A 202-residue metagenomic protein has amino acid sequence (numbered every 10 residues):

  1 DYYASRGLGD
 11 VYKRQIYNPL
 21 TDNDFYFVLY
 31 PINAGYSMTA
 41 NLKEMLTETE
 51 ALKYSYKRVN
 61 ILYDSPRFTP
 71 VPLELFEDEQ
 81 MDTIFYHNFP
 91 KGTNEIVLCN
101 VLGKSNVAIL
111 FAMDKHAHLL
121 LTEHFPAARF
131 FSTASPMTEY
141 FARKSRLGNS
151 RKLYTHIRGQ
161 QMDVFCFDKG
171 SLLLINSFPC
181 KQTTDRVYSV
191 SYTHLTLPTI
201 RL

Functional and structural regions predicted by a protein language model:
D1-L8, Y12, H194-L202: Single conserved hydrophobic/aromatic residue that forms the stacking wall/gate of nucleotide- or nucleobase-binding
S5-L20, R146-K169: Gly/Thr-rich phosphate-binding beta-strand-loop-beta motif of the actin/hexokinase/Hsp70
G9, K13-S37, K169-T184: Short glycine-rich, Thr/Ser-proximal phosphate-binding strand/loop in the N-terminal lobe of ATP-dependent enzymes
Y17, N23-Y36, A40-A142: Active-site neighborhood for divalent-cation/phosphate handling
M45, T184-L195: A short, acidic, amphipathic alpha-helical segment used as a generic capping/interface helix at domain edges
L52-I61, L153, L195, R201: Hydrophobic beta-strand segments of well-ordered beta-sheets in folded domains
I109, K152, F178: Conserved aromatic-histidine-acidic binding/catalytic patches
Y140-N149, R201: Charged, elongated alpha-helical/coil segments that serve as electrostatic interaction surfaces for nucleic-acid
